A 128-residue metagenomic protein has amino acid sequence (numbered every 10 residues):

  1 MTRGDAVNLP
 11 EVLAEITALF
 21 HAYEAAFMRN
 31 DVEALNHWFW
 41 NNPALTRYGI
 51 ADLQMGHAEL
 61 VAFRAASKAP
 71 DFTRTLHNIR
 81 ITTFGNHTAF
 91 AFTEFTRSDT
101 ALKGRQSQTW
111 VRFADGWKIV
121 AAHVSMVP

Functional and structural regions predicted by a protein language model:
M1-N41, L53-Q54: Short, low-complexity N-terminal intrinsically disordered segments enriched in polar/charged residues
V12-E15, I50-A51, E59-K103: Surface-exposed, charged secondary-structure patches
Y23, A34-N36, L60, A91 (+1 more regions): Hydrophobic pocket/interface hotspot
A34, T46, A89-F90, K118: General beta-strand recognition
F39-W40, F95-R97, H123-M126: Short beta-strand segments enriched in hydrophobic/aromatic residues within well-folded beta-rich domains
N41, F84-G85, F113: Structural motif
Y48-I50, A122: Residue-level detector of high-confidence beta-strand sites
F90, K103-P128: Short beta-strand edge/turn micro-motifs at domain boundaries
